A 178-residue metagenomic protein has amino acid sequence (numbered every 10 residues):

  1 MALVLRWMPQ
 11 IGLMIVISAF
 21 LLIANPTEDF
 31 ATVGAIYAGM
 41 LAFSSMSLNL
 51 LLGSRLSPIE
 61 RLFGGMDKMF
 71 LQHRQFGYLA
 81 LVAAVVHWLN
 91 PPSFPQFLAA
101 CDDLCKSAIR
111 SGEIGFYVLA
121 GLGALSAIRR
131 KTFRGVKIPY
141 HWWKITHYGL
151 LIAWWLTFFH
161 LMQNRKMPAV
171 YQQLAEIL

Functional and structural regions predicted by a protein language model:
M1-L178: Membrane-embedded alpha-helical bundles that constitute the cytochrome b-like, heme-associated redox core of multi-pass
